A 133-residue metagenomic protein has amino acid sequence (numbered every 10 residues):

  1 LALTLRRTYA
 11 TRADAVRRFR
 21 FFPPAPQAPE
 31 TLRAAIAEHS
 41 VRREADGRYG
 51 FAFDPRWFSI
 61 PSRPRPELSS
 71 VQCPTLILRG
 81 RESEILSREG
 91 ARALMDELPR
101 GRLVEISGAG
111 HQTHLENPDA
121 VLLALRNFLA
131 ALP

Functional and structural regions predicted by a protein language model:
L1-L3: Short, contiguous pre-domain boundary segments
R6-E67: Conserved alpha/beta-hydrolase catalytic His-Asp/Glu region
R7, S83, G110-T113: Glycosyltransferase donor-binding loop in the core domain
A10, L86, E116: Residue-level signal for the nucleotide or nucleotide-sugar donor/cofactor binding architecture
V41-E97, R102-E105: Conserved serine/cysteine hydrolase catalytic core
P99-P133: Catalytic active-site module of serine/aspartate enzymes centered on a nucleophile-bearing elbow/loop
